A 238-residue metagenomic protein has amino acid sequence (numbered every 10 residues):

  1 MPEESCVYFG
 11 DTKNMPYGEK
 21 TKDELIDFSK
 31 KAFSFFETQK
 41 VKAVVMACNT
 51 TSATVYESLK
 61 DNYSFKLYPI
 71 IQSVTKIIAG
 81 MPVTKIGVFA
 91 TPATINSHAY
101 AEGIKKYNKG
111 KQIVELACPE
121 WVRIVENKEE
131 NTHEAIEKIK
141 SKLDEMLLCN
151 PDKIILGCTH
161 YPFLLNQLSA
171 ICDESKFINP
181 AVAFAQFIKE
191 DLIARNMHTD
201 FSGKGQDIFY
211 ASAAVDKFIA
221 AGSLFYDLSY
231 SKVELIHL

Functional and structural regions predicted by a protein language model:
M1-L238: Non-catalytic structural scaffold of enzyme domains
